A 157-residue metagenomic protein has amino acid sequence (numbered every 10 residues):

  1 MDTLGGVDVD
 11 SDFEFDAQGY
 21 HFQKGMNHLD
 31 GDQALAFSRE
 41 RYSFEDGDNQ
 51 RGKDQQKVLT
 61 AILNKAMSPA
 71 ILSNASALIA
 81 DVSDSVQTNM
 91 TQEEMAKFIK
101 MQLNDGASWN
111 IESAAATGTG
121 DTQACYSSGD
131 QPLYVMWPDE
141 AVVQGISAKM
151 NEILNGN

Functional and structural regions predicted by a protein language model:
D2-L78, G156: Flexible, polar/acidic helix-loop-strand segments at domain edges
G5, V82-V86, M150: Short, charged N-terminal helix-start/capping segments
L29-D30, Q87, T91: Short alpha-helix boundary/capping motifs
R41-N49, K65-P69, D81-N89, C125-E140: Second-shell loop/turn segments in exported
T60-L63, S83, I99: Short, amphipathic alpha-helical segments that act as regulatory/interfacial helices in nucleotide-processing proteins
I79-D84, T117-D121: Glycine-rich beta-alpha junction loops
M90-N157: C-terminal solvent-exposed extensions
